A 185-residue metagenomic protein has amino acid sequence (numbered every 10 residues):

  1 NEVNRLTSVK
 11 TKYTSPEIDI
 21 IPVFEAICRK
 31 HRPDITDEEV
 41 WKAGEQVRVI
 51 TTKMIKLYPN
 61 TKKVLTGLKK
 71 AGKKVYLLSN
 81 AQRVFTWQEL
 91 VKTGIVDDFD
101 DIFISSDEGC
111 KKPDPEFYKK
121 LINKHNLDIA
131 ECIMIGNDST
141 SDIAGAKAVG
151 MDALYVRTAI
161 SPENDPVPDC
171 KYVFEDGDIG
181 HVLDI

Functional and structural regions predicted by a protein language model:
N1-P59, K63, K70, V84: N-terminal helical cap/lid subdomain that shapes the substrate entry/recognition surface in HAD-like hydrolases
D37-E38, K42, K62, T66-K69 (+2 more regions): Asp-based, Mg2+/Mn2+-dependent phosphohydrolase catalytic module
